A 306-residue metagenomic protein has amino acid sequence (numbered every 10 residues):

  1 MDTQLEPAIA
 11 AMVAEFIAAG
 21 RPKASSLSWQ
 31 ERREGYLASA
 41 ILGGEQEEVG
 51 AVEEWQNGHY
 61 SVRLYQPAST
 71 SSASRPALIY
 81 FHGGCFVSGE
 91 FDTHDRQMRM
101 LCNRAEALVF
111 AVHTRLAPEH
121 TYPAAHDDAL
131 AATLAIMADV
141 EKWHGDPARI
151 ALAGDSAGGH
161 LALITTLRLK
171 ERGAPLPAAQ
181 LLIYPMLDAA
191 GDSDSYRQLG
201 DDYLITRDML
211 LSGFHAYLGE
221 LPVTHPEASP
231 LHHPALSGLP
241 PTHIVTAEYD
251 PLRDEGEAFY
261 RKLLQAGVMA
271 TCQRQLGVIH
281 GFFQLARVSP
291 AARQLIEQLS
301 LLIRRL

Functional and structural regions predicted by a protein language model:
M1-P67: A glycine/proline-hinged amphipathic helix-loop "lid/cap" segment that gates access to hydrophobic ligand pockets
S61-S74, L231-L236: Short beta-strand-to-loop junctions in surface cap/lid or active-site-entrance loops
S74-G84: Short beta-strand element of the alpha/beta-hydrolase
D92-V112: Short amphipathic alpha-helix adjacent to the substrate-entry channel of hydrolases
H120-K142, L299: Alpha/beta-hydrolase active-site loop
M137-L152, R172: Gly/Ser-rich "nucleophile elbow"/oxyanion-hole loop immediately N-terminal to the catalytic nucleophile in hydrolases
A148, L163-L306: Alpha/beta hydrolase fold serine-hydrolase catalytic domain that processes acyl esters and thioesters
G154, G158, A162: Gly/Ala-rich beta-loop-alpha elbow adjacent to hydrolase catalytic centers
